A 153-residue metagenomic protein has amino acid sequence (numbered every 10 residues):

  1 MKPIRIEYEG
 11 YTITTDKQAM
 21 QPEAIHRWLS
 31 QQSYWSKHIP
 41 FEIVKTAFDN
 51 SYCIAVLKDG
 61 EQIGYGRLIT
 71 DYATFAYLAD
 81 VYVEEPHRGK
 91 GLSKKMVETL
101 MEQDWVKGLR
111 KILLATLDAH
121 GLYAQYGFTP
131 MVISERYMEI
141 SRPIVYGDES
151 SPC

Functional and structural regions predicted by a protein language model:
M1-I39, E149-C153: Short amphipathic alpha-helix that is part of the acyltransferase structural core
I4-G10, M131-S150: Short, basic/aromatic-enriched C-terminal tail that caps enzymatic domains
E42-D59, I63-Y82: A conserved beta-strand-loop-helix scaffold within acyl/acetyltransferase catalytic domains
H87-M96: Conserved acetyl-CoA pyrophosphate-binding loop and the N-cap/start of the following alpha-helix in GNAT-like
D104: Hydrophobic pocket-lining residues that define ligand/cofactor binding sites across diverse proteins
G108-R142: Conserved active-site alpha-helix within GNAT-family acetyltransferase domains
